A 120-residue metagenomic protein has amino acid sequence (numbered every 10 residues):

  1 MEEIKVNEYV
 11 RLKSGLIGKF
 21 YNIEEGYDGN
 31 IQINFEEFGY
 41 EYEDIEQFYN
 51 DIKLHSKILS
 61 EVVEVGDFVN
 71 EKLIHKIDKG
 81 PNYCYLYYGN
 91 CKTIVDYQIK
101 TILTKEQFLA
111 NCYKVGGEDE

Functional and structural regions predicted by a protein language model:
M1, V10, G29-Q32, L54 (+2 more regions): Aromatic-enriched hydrophobic runs in primary sequence
M1-I17, N111-E120: Short, extreme N-terminal segment that most often corresponds to the first beta-strand
I4-G15, I58-Y83: Amphipathic alpha-helical oligomerization segments
G15-E46, K72-K100: Basic/aromatic-rich interaction segments and small domains that mediate binding to polyanionic partners
E36-V65, L86-E120: Intrinsically disordered, low-complexity, charged/polar segments
